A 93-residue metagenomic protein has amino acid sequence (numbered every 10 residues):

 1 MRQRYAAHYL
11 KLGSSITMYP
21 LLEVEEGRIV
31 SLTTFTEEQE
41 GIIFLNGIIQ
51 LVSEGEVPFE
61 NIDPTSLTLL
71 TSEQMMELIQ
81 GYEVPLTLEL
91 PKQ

Functional and structural regions predicted by a protein language model:
M1-E56, Q80-Q93: N-terminal metal-binding scaffold of metallo-dependent hydrolase/deaminase domains
E60-Q80: Metal- or metallocofactor-binding catalytic centers and their adjacent structured scaffolds across diverse enzyme
